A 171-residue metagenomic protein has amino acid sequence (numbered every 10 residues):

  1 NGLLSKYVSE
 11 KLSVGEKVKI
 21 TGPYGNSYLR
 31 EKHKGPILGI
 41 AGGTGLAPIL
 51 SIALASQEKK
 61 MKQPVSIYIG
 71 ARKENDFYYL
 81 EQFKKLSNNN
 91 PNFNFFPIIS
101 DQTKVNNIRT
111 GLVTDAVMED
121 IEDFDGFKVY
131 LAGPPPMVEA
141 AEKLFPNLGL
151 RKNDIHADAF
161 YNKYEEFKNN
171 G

Functional and structural regions predicted by a protein language model:
N1-L38, I52, K73, A159-K163: FAD-binding FR-type
K19-T21, P48, I108-V113: Short secondary-structure boundary/capping elements
R30-H33, K59, D123: Short, flexible hinge/linker loops that cap or flank conserved catalytic cores
H33, G42-G45: Short, conserved glycine- and acidic-residue-centered signature motifs in active-site or ligand-binding loops
L38-I40, Y130: Conserved beta-strand elements of the Class I
T44-I49, M137: Hydrophobic/small residue at the entry helix of a nucleotide-binding pocket
P48-E58: Histidine-anchored nucleotide/phosphate-binding helix
P64-G171: Reductase modules of NAD(P)H-dependent flavoproteins
